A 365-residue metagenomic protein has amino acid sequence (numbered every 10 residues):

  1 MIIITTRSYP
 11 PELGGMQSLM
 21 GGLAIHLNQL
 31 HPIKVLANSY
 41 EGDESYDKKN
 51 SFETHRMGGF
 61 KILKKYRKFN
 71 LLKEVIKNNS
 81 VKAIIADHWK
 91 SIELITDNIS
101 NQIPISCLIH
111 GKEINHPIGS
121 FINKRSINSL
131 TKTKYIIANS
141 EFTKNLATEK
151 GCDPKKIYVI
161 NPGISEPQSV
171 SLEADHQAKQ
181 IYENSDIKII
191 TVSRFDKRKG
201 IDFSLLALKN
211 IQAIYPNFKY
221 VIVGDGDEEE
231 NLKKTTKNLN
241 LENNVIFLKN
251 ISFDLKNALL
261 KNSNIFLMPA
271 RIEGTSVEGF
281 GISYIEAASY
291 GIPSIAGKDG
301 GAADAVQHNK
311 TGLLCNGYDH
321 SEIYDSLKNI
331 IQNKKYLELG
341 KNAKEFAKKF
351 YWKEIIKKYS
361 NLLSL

Functional and structural regions predicted by a protein language model:
T5, I137, I181-K199, L205-L208: Conserved donor-binding/catalytic core segment of Leloir-type glycosyltransferases
T6-L13, L19-K64, K298: N-terminal strand-loop element at the rim of the active site of nucleotide-sugar-dependent glycosyltransferases
A86-S91, I109: Short His-centered aromatic/hydrophobic patch
F142, G163: Carbohydrate-associated surface elements
N217, K335-K349, N361: A short, well-ordered alpha-helix in the C-terminal region of glycosyltransferases
V223, K233-I251: Nucleotide-activated donor-binding/catalytic signature segment of Leloir-type glycosyltransferases, i.e., the conserved
K249, Q307-N309, L313-H320, N329-K334: Conserved acidic donor-binding segment of nucleotide-sugar-dependent glycosyltransferases
K261-S276, I292: Acidic donor-binding loop of glycosyltransferase active sites
